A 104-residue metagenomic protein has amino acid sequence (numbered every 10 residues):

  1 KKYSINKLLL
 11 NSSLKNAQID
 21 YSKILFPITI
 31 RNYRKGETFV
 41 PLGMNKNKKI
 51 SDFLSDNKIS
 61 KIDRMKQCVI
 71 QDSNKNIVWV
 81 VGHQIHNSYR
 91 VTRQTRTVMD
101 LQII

Functional and structural regions predicted by a protein language model:
K1-I104: Basic, glycine-rich polyanion-binding accessory segments appended to enzymes
